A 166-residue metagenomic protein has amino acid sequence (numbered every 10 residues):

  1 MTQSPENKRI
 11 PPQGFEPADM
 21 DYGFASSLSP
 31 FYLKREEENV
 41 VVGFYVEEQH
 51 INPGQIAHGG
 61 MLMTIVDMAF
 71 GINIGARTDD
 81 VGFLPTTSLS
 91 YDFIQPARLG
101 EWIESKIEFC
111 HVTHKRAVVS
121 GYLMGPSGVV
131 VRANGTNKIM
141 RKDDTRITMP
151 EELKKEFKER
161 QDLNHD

Functional and structural regions predicted by a protein language model:
M1-D166: Terminal targeting signals and extreme-terminal segments of soluble enzymes
